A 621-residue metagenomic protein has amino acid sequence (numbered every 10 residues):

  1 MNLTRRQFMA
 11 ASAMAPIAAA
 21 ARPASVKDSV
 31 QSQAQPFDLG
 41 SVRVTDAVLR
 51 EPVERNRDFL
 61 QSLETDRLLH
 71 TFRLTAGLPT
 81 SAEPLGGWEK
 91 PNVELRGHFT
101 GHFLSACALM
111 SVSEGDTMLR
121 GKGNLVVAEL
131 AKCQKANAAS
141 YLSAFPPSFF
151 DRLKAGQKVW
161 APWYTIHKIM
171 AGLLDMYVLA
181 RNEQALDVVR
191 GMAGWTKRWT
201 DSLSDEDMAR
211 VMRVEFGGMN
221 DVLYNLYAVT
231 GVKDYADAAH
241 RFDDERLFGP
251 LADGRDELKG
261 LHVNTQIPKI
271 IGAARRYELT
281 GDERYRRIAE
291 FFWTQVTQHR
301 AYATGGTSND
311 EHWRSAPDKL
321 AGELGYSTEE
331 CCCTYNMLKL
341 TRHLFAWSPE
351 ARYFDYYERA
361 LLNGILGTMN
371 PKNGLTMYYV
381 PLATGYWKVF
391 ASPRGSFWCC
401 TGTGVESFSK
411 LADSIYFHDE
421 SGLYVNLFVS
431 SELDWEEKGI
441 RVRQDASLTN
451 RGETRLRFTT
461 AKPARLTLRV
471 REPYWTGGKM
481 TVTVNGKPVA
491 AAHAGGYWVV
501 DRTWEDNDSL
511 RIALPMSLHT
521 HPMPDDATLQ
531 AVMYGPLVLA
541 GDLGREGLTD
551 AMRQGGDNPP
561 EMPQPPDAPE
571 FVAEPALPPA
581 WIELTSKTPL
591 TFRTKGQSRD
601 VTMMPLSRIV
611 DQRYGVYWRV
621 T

Functional and structural regions predicted by a protein language model:
M1-A15: N-terminal secretory signal peptides and thylakoid transit peptides that target proteins across membranes
P16-D28: Bacterial Sec-dependent signal peptides at the C-terminal "C-region" and cleavage site
D28-T117, G121, R152-L179, F216-D234 (+4 more regions): Aromatic (Trp/Tyr) and acidic
R190-P268: Hydrophobic, small-residue-rich alpha-helical packing segments that form membrane-like cores
A289, F354-N363, T368-T459, V484 (+3 more regions): C-terminal beta-rich recognition modules with glycine/proline-rich loops and embedded aromatic residues
L466-R469, V500-P515: C-terminal beta-strand-rich structural cap/linker in extracellular carbohydrate-active enzymes
P473-W475, V484-V489: Change "in extracellular beta-sheet-rich domains … of secreted and cell-surface proteins" to "in beta-sheet-rich domains
M480-V482: Short beta-strand elements bearing conserved aromatic residues within extracellular beta-rich modules
